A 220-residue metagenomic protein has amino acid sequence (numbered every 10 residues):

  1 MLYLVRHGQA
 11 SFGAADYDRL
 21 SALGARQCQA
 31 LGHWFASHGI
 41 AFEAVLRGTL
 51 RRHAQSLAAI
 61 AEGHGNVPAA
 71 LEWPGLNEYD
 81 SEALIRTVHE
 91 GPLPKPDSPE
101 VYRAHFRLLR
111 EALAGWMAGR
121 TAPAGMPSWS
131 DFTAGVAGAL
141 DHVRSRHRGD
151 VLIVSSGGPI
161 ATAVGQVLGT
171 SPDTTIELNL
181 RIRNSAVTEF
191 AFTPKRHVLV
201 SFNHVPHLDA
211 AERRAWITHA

Functional and structural regions predicted by a protein language model:
L2, H147-S155: Generic beta-sheet signal
Y3, G8-A61, G125-V136: Loop-to-helix element that buttresses phosphate recognition and phosphoryl-transfer chemistry
G8, G157, N203-V205: Active-site metal-binding loops of divalent metal-dependent hydrolases
G32-R110: Phosphate-coordination/substrate-recognition cap region in phosphate-metabolizing enzymes
H38-I40, V143-R148: Glycine-rich phosphate-binding loop signature in dinucleotide/nucleotide-binding domains
N77-V101, S130, S145-D150, G165-A220: Acidic, low-complexity terminal tails and accessory targeting/binding regions of phosphate-metabolizing enzymes
R110-R146: Internal catalytic-core helix/loop-beta-alpha segment that presents or stabilizes conserved functional determinants
G157-A161, T193: GST superfamily/GST-like fold recognition
